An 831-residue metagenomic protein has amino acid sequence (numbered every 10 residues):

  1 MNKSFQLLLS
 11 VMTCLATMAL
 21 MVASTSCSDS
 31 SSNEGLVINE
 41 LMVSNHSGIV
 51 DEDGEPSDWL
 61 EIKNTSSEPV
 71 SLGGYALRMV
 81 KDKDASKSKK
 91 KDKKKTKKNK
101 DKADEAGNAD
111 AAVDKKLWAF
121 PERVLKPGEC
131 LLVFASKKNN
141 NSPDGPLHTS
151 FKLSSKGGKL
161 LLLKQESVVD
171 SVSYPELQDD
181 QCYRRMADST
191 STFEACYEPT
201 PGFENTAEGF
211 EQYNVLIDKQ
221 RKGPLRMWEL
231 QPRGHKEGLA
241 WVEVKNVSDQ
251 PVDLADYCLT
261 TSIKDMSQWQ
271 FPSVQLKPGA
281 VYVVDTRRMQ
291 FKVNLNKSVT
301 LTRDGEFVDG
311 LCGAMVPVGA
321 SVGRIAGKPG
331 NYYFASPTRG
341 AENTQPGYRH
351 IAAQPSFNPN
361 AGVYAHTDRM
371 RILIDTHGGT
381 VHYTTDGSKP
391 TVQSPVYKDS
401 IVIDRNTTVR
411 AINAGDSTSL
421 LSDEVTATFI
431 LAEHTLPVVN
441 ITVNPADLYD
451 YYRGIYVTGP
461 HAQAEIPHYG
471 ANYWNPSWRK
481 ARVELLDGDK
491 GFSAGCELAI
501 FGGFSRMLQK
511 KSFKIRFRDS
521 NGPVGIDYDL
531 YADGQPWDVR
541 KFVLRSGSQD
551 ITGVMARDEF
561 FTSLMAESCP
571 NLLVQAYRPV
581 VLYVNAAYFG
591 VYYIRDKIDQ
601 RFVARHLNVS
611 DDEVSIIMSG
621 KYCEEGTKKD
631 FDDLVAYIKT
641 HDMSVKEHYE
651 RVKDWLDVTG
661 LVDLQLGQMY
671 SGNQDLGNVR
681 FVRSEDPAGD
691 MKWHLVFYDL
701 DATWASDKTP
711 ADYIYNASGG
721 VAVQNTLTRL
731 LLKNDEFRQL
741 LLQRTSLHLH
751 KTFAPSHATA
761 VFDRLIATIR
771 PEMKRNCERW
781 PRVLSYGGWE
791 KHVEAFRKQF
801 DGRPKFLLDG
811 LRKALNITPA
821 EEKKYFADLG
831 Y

Functional and structural regions predicted by a protein language model:
S10-M21: Bacterial N-terminal signal peptides
C27-K100, K152-K156, V168-L177, A187 (+4 more regions): A structural motif detector for short, solvent-exposed N-terminal "entry" segments of globular domains
S30, V37, K89-K95, V124 (+12 more regions): Short, compositionally stereotyped local motifs that mark structural "simplifiers"
S31-N33, H46-P56, D104-E198, H235-G238 (+3 more regions): Solvent-exposed beta-edge/loop recognition patches
A76-R78, L161, C258-T260, T300 (+1 more regions): Beta-strand signatures of extracellular beta-sandwich domains
G202-E204, R339-N343, G347, P437-V439 (+13 more regions): Middle-to-C-terminal accessory/interaction subdomains
I441, P536, L544-R545, D550-T562 (+1 more regions): ATP-binding pocket architecture of kinase catalytic cores
L485-D487, F492, E497-S548, L634-V635: Conserved oxyanion/phosphate-binding beta-strand-loop segments in alpha/beta enzyme cores
